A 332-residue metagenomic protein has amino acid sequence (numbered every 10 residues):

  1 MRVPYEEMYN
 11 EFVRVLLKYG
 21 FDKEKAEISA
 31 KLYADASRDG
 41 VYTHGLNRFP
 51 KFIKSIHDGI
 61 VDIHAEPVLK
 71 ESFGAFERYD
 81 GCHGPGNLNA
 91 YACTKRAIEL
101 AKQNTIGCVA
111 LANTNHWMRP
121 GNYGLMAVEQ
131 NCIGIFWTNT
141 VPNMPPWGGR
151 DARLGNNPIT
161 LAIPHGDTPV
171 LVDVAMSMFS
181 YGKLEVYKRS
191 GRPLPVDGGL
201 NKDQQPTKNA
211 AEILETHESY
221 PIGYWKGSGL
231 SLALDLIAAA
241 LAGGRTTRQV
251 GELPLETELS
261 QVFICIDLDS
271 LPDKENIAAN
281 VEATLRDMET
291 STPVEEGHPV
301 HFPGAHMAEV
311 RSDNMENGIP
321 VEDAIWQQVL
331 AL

Functional and structural regions predicted by a protein language model:
M1-V3, N10-I28, A34, Y42-I60 (+3 more regions): Acidic, glycine/proline-rich low-complexity segments that act as flexible tails and inter-domain linkers
R2-V3, M8, K18, L241 (+1 more regions): Catalytic-core signal marking the mid-to-C-terminal active-site face
V15-Y19, L32, A36-G40, S55-G59 (+7 more regions): Change "in soluble alpha/beta enzymes" to "in soluble alpha/beta proteins
N47-I98: Active-site cofactor/substrate anionic-group-binding motifs, chiefly glycine- and Lys/Arg-rich phosphate-binding loops
E77-G166: A generic, well-ordered mixed alpha/beta core segment in the N-terminal half of proteins
M144-A211: Phosphate/diphosphate-binding glycine-rich loops and adjacent basic-rich segments that engage nucleotide
R192-V250: Secondary-shell segments that build the walls of catalytic and ion/ligand-binding clefts
